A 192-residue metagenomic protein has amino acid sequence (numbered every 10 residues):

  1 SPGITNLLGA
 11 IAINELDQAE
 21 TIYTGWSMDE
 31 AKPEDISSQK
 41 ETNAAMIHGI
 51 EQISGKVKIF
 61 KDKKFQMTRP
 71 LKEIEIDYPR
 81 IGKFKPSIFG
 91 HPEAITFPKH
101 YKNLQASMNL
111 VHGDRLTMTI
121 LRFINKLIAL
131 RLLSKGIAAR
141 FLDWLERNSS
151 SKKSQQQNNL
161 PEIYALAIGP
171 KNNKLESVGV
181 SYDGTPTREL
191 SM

Functional and structural regions predicted by a protein language model:
S1-L8, I13: Short alpha-helices
N14-M192: C-terminal catalytic/substrate-binding lobe primarily of soluble NAD(P)-dependent oxidoreductases
